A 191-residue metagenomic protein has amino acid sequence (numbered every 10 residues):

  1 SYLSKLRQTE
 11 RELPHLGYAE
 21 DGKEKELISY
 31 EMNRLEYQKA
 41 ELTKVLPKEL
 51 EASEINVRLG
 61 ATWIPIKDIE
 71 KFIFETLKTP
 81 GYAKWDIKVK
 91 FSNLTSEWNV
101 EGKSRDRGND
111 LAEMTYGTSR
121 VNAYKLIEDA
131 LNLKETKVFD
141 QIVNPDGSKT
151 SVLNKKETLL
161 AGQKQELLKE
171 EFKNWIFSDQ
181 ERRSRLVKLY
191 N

Functional and structural regions predicted by a protein language model:
S1-L189: Charged, low-complexity intrinsically disordered regions
